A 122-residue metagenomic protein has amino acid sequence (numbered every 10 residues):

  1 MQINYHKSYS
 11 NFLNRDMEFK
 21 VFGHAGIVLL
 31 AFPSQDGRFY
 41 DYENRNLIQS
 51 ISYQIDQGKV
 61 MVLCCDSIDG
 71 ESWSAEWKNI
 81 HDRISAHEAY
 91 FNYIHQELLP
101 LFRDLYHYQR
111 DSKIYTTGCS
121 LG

Functional and structural regions predicted by a protein language model:
M1-G122: Non-catalytic cap/lid and distal C-terminal segments of serine-dependent acyl enzymes
